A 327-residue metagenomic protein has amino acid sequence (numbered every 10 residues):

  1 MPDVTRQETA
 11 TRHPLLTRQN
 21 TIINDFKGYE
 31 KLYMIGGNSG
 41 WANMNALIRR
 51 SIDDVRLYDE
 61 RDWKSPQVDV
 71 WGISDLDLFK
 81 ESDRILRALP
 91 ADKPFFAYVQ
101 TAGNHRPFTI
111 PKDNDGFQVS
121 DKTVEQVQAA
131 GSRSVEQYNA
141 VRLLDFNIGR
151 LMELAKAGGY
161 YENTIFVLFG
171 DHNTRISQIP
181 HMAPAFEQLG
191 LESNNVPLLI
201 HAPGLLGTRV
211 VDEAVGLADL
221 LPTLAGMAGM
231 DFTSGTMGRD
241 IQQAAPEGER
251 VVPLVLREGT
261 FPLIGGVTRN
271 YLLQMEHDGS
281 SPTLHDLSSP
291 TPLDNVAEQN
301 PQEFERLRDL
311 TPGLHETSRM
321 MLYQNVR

Functional and structural regions predicted by a protein language model:
M1-R327: Solvent-exposed soluble domains appended to multi-pass membrane proteins
